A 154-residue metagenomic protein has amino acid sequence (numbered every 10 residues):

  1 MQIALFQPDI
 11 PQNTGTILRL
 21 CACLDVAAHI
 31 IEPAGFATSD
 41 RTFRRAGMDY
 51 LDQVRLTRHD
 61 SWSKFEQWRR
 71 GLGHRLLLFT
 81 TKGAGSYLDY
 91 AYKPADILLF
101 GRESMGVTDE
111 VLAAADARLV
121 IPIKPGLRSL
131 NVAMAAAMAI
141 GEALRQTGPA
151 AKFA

Functional and structural regions predicted by a protein language model:
M1-A154: Post-transcriptional modification and biogenesis factors for structured RNAs of the translation apparatus
